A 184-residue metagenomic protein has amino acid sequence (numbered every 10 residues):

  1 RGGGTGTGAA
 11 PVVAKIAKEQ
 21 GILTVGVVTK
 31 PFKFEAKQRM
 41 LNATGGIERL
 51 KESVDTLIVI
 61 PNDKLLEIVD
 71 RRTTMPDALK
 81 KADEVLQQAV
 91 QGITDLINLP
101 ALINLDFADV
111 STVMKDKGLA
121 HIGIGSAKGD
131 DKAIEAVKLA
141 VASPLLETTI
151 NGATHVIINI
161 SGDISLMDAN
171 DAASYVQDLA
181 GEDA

Functional and structural regions predicted by a protein language model:
R1-A184: Tubulin/FtsZ superfamily GTPase core signature
